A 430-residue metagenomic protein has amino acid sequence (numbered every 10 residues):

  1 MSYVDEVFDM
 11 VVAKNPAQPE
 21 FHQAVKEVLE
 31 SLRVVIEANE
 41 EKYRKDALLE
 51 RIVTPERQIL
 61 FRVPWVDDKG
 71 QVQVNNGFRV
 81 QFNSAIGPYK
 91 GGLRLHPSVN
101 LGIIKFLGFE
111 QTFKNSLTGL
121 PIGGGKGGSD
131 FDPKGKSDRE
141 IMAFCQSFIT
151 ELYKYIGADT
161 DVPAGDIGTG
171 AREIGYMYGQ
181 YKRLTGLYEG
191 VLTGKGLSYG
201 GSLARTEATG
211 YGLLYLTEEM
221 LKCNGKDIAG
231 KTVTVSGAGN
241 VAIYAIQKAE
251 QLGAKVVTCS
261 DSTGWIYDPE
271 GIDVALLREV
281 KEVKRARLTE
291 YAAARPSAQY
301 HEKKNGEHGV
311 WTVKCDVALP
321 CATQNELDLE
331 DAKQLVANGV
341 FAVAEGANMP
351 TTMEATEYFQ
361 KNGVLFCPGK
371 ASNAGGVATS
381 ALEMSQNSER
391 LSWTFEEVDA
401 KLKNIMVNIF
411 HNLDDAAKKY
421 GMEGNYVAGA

Functional and structural regions predicted by a protein language model:
S2-A24, M220, C321, V336-A430: Adenosine-phosphate binding glycine-rich loop
P19-H22, A38-K45, G119, I156-G165 (+3 more regions): Flexible, glycine/charged-enriched surface loops at secondary-structure junctions
K42-Q71: Structured beta-strand/loop patches that form or line metal/cofactor-binding pockets in enzymes
H96, N115-A229: Glycine/serine-rich phosphate-binding loop and adjoining beta1-alpha1 elements at the start of nucleotide-handling
T160-A164, L187-L192, V235, T258-D261 (+4 more regions): General beta-strand structural signal in soluble alpha/beta enzymes
T193-G196, G201-K314: Glycine-rich phosphate/diphosphate-binding loop of Rossmann-like nucleotide-binding domains
G264-F366, A371: Rossmann-like adenosine-cofactor binding region
